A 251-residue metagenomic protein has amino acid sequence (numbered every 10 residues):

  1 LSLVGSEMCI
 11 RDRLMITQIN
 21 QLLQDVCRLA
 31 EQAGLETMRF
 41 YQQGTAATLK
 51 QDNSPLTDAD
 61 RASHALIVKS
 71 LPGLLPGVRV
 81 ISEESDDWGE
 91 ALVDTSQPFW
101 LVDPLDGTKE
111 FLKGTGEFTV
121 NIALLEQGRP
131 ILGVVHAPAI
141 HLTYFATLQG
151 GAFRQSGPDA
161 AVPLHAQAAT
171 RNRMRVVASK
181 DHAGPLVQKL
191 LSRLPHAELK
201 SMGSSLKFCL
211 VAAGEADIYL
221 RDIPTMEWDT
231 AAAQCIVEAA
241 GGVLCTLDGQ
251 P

Functional and structural regions predicted by a protein language model:
L1-D12: Single conserved hydrophobic/aromatic residue that forms the stacking wall/gate of nucleotide- or nucleobase-binding
R11-R28, K189-R193, F208-P251: Oxyanion/phosphate-interacting regions
L14-L105, K189-S192: N-terminal subdomain of lithium-sensitive/metallo-dependent phosphomonoesterases centered on the IMPase/IPPase/PAP
T37, D60, L71, T108 (+5 more regions): Residue-level signal for inorganic ion chemistry
S82-E84, G203, D248: Short loop/edge segments at beta-strand edges and connector loops that shape dinucleotide/nucleotide cofactor-binding
S96-I140: Glycine-rich active-site/cofactor-binding loop and its immediate structural neighborhood
I122-C209: Acidic beta-strand-loop-alpha-helix segment within the catalytic core of divalent metal-dependent phosphate-processing
